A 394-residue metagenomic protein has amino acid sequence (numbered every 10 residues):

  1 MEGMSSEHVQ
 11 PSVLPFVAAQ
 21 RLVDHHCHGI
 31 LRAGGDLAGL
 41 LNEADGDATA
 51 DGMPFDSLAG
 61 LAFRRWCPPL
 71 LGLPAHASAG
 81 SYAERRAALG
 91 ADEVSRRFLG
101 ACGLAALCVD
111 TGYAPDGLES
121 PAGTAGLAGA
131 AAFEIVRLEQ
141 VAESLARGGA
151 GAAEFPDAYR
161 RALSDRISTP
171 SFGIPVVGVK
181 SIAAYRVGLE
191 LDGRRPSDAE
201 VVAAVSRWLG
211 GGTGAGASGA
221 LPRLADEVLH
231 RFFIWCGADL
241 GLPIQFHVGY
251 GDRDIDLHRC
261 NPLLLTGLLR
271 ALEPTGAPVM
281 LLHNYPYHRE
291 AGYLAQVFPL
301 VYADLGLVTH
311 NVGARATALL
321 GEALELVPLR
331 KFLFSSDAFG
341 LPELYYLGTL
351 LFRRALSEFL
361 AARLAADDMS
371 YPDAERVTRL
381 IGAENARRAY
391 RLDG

Functional and structural regions predicted by a protein language model:
E2-H25, R32-L73, A77-A87, L329-R330 (+1 more regions): Mid-to-C-terminal alpha-helical segments outside catalytic/metal-binding sites
H8-Q20, P121-A125, Y159-V177, L229-D239 (+1 more regions): Short amphipathic alpha-helices and their capping/turn segments at secondary-structure boundaries
R21, C102-A106, A128-A132, G173-V177 (+4 more regions): Short, well-ordered coil/turn segments that N-cap beta-strands
R21-R32, P243-G251: Histidine-centered catalytic micro-motifs
H26, L107, V179, H247 (+3 more regions): Divalent metal-coordination and catalytic microenvironments
D36-A128, E134, A158-I174: Alpha-helical scaffold segments that flank or form the walls of functional sites
I174-R289: Divalent metal-binding pocket/active-site signature
G267-L269, T275-G394: H/E-rich (His + Asp/Glu) clusters that bind or coordinate divalent metals
